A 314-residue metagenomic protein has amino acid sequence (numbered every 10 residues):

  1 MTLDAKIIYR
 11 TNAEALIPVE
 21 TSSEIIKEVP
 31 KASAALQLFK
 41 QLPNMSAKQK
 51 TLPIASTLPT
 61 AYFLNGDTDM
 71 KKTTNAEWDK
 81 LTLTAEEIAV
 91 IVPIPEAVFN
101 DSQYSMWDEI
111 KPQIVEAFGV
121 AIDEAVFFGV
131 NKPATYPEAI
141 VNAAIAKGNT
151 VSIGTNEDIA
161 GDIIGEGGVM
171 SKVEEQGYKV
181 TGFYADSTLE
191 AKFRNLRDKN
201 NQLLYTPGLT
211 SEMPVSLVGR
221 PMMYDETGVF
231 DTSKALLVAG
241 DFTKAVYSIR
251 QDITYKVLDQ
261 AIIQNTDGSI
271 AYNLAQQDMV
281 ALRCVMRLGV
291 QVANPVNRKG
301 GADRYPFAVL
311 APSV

Functional and structural regions predicted by a protein language model:
T2-E24, P30, A34, F39-P43 (+1 more regions): Protruding loop/beta-arch "assembly-hinge" segments enriched in small, turn-prone residues
T2-V90: Assembly/oligomerization interface modules of large self-assembling protein complexes
E20-E24, A47, S105, E109-Q113 (+4 more regions): Generic recognition of stable, solvent-exposed alpha-helical segments in well-folded globular domains
N44-S46, N75, E86, G177 (+3 more regions): A short, structural micro-pattern
S56, E96, M286-V290: Beta-strand elements of well-folded, non-transmembrane domains
T60-F63, S102, K192-R194, Q291-A293: Short helix/loop capping segments that flank catalytic or ligand/cofactor-binding pockets
D79-T82, I94-V173, V309-V314: Alpha-helical scaffold segments that mediate packing/assembly in large oligomeric complexes
I145-V280, M286, V314: Extended oligomerization regions of viral-like shell subunits
